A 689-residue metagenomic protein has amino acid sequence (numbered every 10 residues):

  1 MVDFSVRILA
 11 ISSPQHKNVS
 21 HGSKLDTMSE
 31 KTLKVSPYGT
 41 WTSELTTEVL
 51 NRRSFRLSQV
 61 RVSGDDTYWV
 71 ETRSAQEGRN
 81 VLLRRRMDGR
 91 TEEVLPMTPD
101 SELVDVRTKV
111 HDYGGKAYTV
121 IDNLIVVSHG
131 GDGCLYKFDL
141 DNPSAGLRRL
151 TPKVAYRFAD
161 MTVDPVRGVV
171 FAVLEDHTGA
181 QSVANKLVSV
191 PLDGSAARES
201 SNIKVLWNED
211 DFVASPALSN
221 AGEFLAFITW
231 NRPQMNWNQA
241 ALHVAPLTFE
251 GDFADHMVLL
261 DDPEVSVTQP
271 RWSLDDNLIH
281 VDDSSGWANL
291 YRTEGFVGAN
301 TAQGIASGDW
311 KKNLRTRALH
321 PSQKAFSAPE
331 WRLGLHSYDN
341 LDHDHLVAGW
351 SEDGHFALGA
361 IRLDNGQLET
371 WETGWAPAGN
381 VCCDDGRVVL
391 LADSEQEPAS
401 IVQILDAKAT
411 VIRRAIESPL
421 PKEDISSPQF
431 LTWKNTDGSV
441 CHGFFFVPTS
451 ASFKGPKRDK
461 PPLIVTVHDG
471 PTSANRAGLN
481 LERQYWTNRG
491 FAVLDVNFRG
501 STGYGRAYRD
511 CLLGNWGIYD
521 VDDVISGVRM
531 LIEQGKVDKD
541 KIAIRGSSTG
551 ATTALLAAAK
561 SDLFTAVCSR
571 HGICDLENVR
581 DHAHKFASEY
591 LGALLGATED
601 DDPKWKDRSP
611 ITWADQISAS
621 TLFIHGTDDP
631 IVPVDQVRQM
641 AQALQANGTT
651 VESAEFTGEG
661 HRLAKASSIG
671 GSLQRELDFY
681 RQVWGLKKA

Functional and structural regions predicted by a protein language model:
S29-R56, R86-Y113, F138-R157, V188-A214 (+5 more regions): Multi-bladed beta-propeller domains
S54-R61, Y68-E71, N80-V81, E92 (+11 more regions): Non-catalytic accessory segments flanking enzyme active sites
V62-G64, V120-D122, D164-V166, N220-A221 (+3 more regions): Residue-level detector of Asp-centered blade-edge/turn motifs that repeat once per structural unit in beta-propeller
T67, I125, V170, L225 (+3 more regions): Hydrophobic beta-strand positions that form the internal "hydrophobic ladder" of WD40/Gbeta-like beta-propeller blades
E71-V81, L103-D112, V127-L135, P152-F158 (+14 more regions): A flexible loop/linker signature enriched in serine peptidases of the S9 family
T178, A415, P419-D540, S547 (+1 more regions): Cap/lid segment of the alpha/beta-hydrolase catalytic domain
D255-M257, A325-S337, E423-L431, V537 (+1 more regions): Surface-exposed acidic, glycine/proline-enriched linker/cap segments that occur as 15-30-residue helix-coil
F498-A689: Active-site-proximal cap/loop segments of hydrolase catalytic domains
